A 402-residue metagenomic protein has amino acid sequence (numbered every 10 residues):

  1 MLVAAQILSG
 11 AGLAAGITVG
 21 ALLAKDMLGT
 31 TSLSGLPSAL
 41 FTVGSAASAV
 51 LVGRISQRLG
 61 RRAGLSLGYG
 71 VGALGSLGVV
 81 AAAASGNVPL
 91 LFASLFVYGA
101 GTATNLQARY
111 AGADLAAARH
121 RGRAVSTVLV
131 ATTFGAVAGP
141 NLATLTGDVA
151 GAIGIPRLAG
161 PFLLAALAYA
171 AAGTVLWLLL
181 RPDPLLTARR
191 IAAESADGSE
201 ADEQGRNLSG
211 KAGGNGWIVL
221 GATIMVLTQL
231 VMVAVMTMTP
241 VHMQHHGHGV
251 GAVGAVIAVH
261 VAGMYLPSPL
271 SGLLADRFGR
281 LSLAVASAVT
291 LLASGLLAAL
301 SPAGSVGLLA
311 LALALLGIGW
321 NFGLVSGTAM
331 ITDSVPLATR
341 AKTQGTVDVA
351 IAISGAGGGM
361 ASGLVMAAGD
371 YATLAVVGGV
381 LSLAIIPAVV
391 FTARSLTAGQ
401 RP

Functional and structural regions predicted by a protein language model:
M1-L22, F96, G214-V231, V235 (+1 more regions): Pair of pore-lining "gating" transmembrane helices in MFS-fold secondary transporters
I7, V88-A103, L308-F322: Hydrophobic core of transmembrane alpha-helices in multi-pass small-molecule transporters, especially MFS/SLC-type
G20, A103-A117, F322-V335: Intracellular juxtamembrane helix-capping segments at the cytosolic ends of symmetry-related transmembrane helices
S48-G60, L266-R280, M366: Helix-to-loop junctions at the C-terminal end of transmembrane segments in multipass secondary transporters
G70-S85, T290-A303: C-terminal ends and interior cores of transmembrane alpha-helices in multi-pass membrane transporters/permeases
L95-A131: Cytoplasmic helix-loop-helix junction between adjacent transmembrane helices in 12-TM secondary transporters
A143-T144, D148, A166-A193, A388-T392: C-terminal membrane-cytosol helix-exit motif in multi-pass small-molecule transporters
L281-G327: C-terminal transmembrane helical hairpin of 12-TM major facilitator-type secondary transporters
